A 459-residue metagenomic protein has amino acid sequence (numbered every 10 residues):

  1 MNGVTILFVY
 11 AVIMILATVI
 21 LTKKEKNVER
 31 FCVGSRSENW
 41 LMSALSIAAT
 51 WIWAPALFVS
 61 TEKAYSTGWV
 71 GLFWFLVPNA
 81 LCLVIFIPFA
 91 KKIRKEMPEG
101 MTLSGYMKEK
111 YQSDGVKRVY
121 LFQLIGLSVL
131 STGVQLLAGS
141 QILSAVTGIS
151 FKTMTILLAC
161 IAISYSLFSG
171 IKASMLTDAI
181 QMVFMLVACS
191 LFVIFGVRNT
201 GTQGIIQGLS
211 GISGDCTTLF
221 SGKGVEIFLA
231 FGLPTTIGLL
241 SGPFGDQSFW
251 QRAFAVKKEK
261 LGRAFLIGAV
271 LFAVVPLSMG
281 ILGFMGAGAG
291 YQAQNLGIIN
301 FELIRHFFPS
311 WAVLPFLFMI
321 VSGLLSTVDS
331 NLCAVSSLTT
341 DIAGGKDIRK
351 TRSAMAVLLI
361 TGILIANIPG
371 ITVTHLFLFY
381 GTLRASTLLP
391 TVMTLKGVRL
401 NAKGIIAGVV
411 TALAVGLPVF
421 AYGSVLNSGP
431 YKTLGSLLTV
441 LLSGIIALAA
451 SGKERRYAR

Functional and structural regions predicted by a protein language model:
M1-R459: Membrane-embedded helix-loop-helix hairpins and adjacent transmembrane boundary segments in multi-pass transporters
